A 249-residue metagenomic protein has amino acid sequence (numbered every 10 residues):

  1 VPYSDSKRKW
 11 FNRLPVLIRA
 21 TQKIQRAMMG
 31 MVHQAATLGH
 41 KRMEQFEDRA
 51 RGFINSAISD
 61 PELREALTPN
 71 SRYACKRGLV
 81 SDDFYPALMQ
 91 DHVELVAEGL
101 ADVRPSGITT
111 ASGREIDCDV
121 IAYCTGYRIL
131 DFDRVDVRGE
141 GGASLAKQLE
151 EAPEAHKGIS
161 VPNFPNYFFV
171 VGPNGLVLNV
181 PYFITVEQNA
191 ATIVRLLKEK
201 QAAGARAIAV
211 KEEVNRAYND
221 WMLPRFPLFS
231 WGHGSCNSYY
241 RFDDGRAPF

Functional and structural regions predicted by a protein language model:
V1-F249: N-terminal FAD-binding dinucleotide-binding subdomain shared by FAD-dependent oxidases/monooxygenases
